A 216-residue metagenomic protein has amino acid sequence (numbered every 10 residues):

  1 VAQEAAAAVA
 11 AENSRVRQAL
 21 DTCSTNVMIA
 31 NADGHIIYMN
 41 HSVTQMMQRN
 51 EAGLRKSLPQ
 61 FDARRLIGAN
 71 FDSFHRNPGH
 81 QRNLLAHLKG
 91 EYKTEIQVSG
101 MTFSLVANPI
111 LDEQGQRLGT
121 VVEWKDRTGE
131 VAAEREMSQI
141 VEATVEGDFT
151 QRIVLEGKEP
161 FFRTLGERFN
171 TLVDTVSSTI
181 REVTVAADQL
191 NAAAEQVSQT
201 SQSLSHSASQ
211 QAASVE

Functional and structural regions predicted by a protein language model:
V1, P109, G115-D126: PAS-family sensory domains
V1-A11, K125-A132: PAS-associated C-terminal cap
V9-M39, R135-S138: Sensory modules in modular signal-transduction proteins
D33, I37-A52: PAS/LOV sensory domain surfaces, especially short acidic/polar patches at coil-to-helix junctions
L54-S99: Terminal output helix/cap of sensory domains in signal transduction proteins
Y92, S99, V106-L111, E123 (+1 more regions): PAS-family sensory domains
G100-S104, G119, F161: Beta-strand residues that line the small-molecule/cofactor-binding core of sensory signal-transduction domains
I140-T164, R168, V176-E216: Long, heptad-repeat coiled-coil alpha-helices that serve as cytosolic signaling/dimerization stalks in transmembrane
